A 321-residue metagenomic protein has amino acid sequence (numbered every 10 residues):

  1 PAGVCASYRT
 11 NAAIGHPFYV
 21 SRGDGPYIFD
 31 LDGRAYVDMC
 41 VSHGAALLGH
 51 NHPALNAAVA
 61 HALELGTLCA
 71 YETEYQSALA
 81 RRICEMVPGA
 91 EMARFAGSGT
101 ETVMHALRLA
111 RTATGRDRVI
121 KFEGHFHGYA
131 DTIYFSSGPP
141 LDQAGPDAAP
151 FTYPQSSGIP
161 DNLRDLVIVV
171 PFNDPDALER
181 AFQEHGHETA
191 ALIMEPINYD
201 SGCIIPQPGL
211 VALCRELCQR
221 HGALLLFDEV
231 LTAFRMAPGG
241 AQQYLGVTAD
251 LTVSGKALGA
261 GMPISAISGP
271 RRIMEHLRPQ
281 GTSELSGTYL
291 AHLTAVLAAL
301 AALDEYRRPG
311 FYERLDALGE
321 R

Functional and structural regions predicted by a protein language model:
P1-R321: Conserved N-terminal phosphate-binding loop of PLP-dependent enzymes in the Aspartate aminotransferase
